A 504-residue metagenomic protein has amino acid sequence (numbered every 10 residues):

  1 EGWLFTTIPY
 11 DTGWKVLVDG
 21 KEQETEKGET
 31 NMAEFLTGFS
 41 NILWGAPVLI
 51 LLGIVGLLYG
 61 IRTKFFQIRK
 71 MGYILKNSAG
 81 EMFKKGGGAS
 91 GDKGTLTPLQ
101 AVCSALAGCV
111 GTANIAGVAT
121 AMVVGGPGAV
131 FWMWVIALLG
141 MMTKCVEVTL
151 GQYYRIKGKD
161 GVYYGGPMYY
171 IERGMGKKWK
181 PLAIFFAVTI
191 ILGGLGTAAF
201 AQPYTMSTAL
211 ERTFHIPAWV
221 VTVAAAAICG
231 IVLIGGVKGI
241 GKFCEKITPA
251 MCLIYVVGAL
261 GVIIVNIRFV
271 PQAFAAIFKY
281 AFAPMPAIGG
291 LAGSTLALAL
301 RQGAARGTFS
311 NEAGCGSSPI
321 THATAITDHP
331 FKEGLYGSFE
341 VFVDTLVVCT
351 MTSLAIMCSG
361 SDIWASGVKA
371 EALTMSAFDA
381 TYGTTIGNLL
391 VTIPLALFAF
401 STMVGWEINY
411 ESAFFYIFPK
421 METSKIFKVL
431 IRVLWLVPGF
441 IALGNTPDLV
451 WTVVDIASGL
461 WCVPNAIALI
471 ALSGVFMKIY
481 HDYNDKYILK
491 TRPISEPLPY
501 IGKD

Functional and structural regions predicted by a protein language model:
E1-N31: Active-site-proximal, structured, solvent-exposed surfaces of multi-pass membrane proteins that position macromolecular
M32-G108, T112, M122-A129, G140 (+1 more regions): N-terminal alpha-helical transmembrane segments of multi-pass membrane transport and channel/translocase proteins
V55-Y59, T63-L75, Y204-L210, P217-A225 (+3 more regions): Membrane-interface loop-to-helix entry segments
Y59-G60, I136-G161, M168, E172-Y204 (+3 more regions): Helix-loop-helix module between adjacent transmembrane segments
R62-Q67, A113-V118, L195-S207, I231-F243 (+4 more regions): Transmembrane helix-loop junctions in multi-pass membrane proteins
F65-L96, T120-V130, W134, M142-K178 (+4 more regions): Flexible loop linkers connecting adjacent transmembrane helices in multi-pass alpha-helical membrane transporters
G86-M122, L150-M168, E172-G174, F185-I191 (+1 more regions): Alpha-helical membrane segments and immediately flanking helix-loop junctions that form or couple to the substrate/ion
E147-R155, K159, L260-A276, P284-L291 (+3 more regions): Extracellular/periplasmic helix-exit of transmembrane alpha-helices
